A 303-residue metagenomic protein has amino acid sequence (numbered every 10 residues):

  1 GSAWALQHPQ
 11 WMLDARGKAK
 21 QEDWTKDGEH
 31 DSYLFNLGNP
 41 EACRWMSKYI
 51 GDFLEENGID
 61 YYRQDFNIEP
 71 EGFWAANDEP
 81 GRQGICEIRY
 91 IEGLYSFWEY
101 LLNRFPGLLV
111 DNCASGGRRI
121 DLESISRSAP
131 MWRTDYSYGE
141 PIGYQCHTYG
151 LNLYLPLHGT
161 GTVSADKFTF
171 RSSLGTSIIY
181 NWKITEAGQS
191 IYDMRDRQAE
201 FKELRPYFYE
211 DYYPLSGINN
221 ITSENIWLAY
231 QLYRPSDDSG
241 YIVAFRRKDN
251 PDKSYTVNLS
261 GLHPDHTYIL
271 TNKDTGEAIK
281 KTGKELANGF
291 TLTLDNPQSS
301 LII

Functional and structural regions predicted by a protein language model:
G1, Q7, D14, Q64-N67 (+2 more regions): Generic beta-strand/beta-sheet core signal
G1-D52, E56: Active-site-adjacent "subsite" loops/lids of carbohydrate-active enzymes
S2-Q7, G72-N77, R119-A129: Histidine/acidic-residue-rich catalytic or RNA/ligand-binding cores of hydrolases and nuclease-related proteins
W11-A19, A76-Y90: Glycine-rich tight-turn/loop motif centered on a GG-T
Y33-L37, E41, G81-E92: Alpha-helix capping and helix-loop boundary segments enriched in small/acidic/polar residues
W45-E79: Active-site groove signature of glycoside hydrolases
E55, I68, L94-A278, Q298-L301: Active-site-proximal substrate-binding groove within the catalytic cores of carbohydrate-active enzymes
K281-I303: C-terminal beta-strand-rich structural cap/linker in extracellular carbohydrate-active enzymes
